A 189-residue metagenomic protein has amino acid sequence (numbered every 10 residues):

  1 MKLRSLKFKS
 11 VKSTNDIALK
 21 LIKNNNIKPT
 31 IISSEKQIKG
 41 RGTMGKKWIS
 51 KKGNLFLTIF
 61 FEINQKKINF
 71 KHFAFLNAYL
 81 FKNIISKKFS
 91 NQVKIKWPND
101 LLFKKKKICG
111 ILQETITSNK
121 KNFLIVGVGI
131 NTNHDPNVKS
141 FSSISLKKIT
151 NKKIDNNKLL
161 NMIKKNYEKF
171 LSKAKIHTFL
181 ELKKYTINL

Functional and structural regions predicted by a protein language model:
M1-K87, K153: N-terminal lobe of the biotin/lipoate ligase/transferase fold
R4-K7, Q65-V93, F103-L189: Long, positively charged amphipathic alpha-helical accessory segments at protein N-termini or as interdomain linkers
N26-I27, S50-K52, K96, K120 (+1 more regions): A generic fold-level signal
D100: Conserved active-site carboxylates
